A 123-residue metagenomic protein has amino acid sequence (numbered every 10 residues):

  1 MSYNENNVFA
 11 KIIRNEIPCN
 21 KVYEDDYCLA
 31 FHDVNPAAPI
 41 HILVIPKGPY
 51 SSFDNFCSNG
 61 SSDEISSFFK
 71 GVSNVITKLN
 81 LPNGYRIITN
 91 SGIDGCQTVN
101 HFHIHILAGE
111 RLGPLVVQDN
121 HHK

Functional and structural regions predicted by a protein language model:
M1-K123: HIT superfamily nucleotide-processing domains
